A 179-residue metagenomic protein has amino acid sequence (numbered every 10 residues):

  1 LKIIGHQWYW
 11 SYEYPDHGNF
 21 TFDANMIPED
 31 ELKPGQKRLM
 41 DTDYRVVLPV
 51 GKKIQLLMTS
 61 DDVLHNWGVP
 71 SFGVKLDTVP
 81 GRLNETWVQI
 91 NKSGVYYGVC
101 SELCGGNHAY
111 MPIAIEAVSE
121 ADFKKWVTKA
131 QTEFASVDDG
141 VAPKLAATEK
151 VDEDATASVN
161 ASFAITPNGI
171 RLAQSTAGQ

Functional and structural regions predicted by a protein language model:
L1-Q179: Non-transmembrane, membrane-proximal soluble domains of secreted or membrane proteins
